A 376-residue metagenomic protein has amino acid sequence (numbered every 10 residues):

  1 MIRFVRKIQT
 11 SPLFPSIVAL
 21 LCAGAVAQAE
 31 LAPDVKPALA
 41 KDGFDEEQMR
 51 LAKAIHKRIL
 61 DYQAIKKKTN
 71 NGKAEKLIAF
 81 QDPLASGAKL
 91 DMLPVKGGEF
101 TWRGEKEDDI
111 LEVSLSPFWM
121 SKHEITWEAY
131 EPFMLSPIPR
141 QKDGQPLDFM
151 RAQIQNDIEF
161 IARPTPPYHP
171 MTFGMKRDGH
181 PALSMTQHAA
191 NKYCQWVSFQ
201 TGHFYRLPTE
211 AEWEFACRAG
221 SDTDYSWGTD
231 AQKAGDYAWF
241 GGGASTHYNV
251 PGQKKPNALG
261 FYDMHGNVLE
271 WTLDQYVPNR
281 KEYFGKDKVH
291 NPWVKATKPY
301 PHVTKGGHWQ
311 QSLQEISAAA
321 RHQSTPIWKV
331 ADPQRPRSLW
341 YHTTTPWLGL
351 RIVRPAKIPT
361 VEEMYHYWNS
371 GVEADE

Functional and structural regions predicted by a protein language model:
M1-T10: N-terminal secretory signal peptides that target proteins for export/translocation
P15-G24: Bacterial N-terminal signal peptides
E30-A54, S114-W227, L273-N279, R354-E376: Active-site microenvironments of metalloenzymes and redox enzymes
L31-A40, K255-N257, H290-E376: Disulfide-stabilized, aromatic/cysteine-rich ligand-recognition loop
L31-D82, G87: Primarily auto-inhibitory N-terminal propeptides
P83, I110, V250-Q253, W340-T343: Short Gly/Pro-enriched turn/cap motifs at secondary-structure boundaries
S86-T101: Mature N-terminal segment immediately following signal peptide/propeptide cleavage in secreted/periplasmic
T101, P167-I327: Functional-site microenvironments in short loops/helix caps that host divalent-cation chemistry
